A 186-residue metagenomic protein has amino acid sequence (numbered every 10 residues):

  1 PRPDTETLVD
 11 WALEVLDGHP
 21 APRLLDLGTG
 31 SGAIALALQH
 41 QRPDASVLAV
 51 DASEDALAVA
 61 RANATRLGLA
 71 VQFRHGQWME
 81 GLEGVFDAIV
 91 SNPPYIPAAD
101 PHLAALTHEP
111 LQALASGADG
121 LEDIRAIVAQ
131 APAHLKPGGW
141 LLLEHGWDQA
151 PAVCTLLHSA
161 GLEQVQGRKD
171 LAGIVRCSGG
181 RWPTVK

Functional and structural regions predicted by a protein language model:
P1: Glycine/small-residue-rich loop that forms an oxyanion/phosphate-binding "nest" at active or ligand-binding sites
E6, E109, E144: Acidic-residue sensor for enzyme active/binding pockets
E6-V9, A58, L121, R125-V128: Conserved active-site region of classical short-chain dehydrogenase/reductase
T7-L103: Conserved SAM/SAH cofactor-binding pocket of Class I
R66, A104-E109, S159-A160: Glycine-rich, phosphate-binding/catalytic loops in enzymes
P93-D123: Mobile active-site "lid"/loop adjacent to the S-adenosyl-L-methionine
D119-W182: Conserved Class I SAM-dependent methyltransferase catalytic core
T184-K186: Flexible, glycine-/basic-rich loop-and-beta segments that form/coincide with the SAM-dependent methyltransferase
